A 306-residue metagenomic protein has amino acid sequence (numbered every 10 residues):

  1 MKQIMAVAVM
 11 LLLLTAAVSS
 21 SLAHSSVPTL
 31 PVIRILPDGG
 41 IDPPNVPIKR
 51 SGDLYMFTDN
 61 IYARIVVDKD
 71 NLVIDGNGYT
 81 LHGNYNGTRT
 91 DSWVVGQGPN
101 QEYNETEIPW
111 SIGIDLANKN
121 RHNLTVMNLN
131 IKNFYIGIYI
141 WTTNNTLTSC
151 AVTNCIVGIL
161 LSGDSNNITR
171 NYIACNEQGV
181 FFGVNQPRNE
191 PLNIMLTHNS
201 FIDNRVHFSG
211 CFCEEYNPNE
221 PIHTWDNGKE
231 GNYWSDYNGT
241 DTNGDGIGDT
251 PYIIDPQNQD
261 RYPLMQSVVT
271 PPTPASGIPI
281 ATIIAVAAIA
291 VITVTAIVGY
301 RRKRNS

Functional and structural regions predicted by a protein language model:
M1-A8: Bacterial N-terminal signal peptides that target proteins for export
M5, G277-A287: Short, hydrophobic alpha-helical membrane anchors of single-pass surface/secreted proteins
A8-A16: Bacterial N-terminal signal peptides
L11-L12, A285-T295: Core hydrophobic alpha-helical transmembrane segments of single-pass membrane proteins
S19-L54, Y79-T80, R89-S111, A117-K119 (+2 more regions): Functionally critical loop-and-helix segments that line ligand-binding/catalytic clefts of soluble enzyme domains
P43-I48, Y62-K69, Y85, T142: Short, T/G/N/S-enriched strand-turn elements that build extracellular solenoid repeat scaffolds
F57, A63, V67, I74-G76 (+7 more regions): Extracellular beta-strand solenoids
T293-S306: C-terminal membrane-anchoring or membrane-association module
